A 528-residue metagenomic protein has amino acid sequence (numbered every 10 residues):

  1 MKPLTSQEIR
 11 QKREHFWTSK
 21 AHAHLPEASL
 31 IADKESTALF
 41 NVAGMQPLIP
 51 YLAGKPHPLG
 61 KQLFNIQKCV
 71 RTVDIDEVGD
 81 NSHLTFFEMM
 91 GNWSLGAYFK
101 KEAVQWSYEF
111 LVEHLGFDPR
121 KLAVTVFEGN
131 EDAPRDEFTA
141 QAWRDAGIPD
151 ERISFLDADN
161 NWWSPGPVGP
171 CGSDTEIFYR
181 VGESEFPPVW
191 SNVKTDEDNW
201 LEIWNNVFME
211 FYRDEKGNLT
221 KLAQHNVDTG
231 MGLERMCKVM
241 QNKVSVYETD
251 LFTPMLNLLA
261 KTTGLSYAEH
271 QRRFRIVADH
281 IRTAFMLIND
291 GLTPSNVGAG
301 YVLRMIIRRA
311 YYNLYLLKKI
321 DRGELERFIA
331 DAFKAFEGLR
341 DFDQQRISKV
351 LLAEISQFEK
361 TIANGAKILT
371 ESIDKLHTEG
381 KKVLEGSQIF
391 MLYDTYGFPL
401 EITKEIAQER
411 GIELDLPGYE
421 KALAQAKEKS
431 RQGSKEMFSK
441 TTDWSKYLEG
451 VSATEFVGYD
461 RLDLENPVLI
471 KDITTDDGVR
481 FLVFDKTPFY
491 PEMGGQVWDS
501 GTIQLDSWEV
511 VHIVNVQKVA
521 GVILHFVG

Functional and structural regions predicted by a protein language model:
M1-G528: A glycine- and charged-residue-rich anion-binding loop/surface
